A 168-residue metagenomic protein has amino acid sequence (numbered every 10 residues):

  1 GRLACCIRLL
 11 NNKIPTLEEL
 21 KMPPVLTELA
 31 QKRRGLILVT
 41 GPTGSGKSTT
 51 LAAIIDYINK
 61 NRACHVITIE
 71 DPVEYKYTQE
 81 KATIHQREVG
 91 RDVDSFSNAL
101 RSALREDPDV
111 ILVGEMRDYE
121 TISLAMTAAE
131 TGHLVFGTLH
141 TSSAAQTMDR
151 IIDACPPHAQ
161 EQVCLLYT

Functional and structural regions predicted by a protein language model:
G1-L166: Short, flexible helix-loop junctions that flank or precede catalytic/ligand sites
